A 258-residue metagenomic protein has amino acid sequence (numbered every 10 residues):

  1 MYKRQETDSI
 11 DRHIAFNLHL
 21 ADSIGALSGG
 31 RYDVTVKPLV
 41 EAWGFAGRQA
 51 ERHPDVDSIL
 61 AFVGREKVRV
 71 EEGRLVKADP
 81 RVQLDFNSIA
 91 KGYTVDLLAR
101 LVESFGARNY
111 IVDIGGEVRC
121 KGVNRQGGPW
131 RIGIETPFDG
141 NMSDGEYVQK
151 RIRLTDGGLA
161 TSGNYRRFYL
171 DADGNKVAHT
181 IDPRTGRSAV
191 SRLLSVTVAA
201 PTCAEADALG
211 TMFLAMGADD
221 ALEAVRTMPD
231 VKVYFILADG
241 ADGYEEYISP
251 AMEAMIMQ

Functional and structural regions predicted by a protein language model:
K3-Q258: Mature catalytic core of soluble alpha/beta enzymes
